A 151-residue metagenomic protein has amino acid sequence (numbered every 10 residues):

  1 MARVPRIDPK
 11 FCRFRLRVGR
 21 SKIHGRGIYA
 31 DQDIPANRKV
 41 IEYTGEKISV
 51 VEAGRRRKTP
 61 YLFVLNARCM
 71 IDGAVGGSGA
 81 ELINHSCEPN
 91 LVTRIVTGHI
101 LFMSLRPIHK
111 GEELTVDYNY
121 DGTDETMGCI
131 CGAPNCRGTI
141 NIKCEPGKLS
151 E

Functional and structural regions predicted by a protein language model:
A2-R94: Catalytic cores of histone-lysine modification enzymes
C87-E151: C-terminal SET catalytic tail plus cysteine-rich post-SET Zn-binding segment of SAM-dependent SET-domain
